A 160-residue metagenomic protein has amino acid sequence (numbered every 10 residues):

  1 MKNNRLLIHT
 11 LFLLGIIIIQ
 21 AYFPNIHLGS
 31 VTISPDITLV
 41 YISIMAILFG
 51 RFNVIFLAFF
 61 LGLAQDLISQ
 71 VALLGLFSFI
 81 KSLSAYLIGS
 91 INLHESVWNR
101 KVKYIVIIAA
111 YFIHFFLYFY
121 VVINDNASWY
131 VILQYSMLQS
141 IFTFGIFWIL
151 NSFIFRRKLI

Functional and structural regions predicted by a protein language model:
M1-I160: Terminal, non-globular segments
